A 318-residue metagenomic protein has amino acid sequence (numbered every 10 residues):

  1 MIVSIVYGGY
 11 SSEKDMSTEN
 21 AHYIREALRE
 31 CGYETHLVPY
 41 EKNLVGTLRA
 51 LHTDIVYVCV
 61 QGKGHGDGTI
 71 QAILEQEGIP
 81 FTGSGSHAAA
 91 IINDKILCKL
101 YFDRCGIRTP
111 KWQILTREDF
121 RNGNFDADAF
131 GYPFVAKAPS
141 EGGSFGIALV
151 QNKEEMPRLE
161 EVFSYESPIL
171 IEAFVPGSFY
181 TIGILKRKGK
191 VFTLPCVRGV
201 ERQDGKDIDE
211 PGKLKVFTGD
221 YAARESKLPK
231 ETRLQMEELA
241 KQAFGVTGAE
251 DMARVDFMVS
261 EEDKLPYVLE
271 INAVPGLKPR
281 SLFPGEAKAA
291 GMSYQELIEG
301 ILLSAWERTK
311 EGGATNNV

Functional and structural regions predicted by a protein language model:
M1-H87, I91-N93, L97, T116-F125 (+1 more regions): ATP-binding N-terminal substructure of ATP-dependent carboxylate-amine bond-forming enzymes
M1-Y7, T35, A50, I91-S178: Active-site nucleotide/adenylate-binding loops and adjacent lid/helix of ATP-dependent enzymes
A50-T53, F130, E261-P266: A short, glycine/Asx- and small/polar-enriched loop/turn that sits immediately N-terminal to a beta-strand
A72-F81, N152-P157, A289-A290: A glycine- and small-aliphatic-rich helix-loop capping segment at beta-alpha/alpha-beta transitions that lines
G106, P229-V318: ATP-dependent carboxylate activation and anion-phosphoryl transfer catalytic cores that bind Mg-ATP to form
L115, I147-N152, I184-R187, S260 (+2 more regions): Short beta-strand-to-turn element immediately C-terminal to the catalytic PLP-Schiff-base lysine in fold type I
Q151-E231, E238, L265-Y267: Phosphate-binding site of ATP-dependent enzymes
